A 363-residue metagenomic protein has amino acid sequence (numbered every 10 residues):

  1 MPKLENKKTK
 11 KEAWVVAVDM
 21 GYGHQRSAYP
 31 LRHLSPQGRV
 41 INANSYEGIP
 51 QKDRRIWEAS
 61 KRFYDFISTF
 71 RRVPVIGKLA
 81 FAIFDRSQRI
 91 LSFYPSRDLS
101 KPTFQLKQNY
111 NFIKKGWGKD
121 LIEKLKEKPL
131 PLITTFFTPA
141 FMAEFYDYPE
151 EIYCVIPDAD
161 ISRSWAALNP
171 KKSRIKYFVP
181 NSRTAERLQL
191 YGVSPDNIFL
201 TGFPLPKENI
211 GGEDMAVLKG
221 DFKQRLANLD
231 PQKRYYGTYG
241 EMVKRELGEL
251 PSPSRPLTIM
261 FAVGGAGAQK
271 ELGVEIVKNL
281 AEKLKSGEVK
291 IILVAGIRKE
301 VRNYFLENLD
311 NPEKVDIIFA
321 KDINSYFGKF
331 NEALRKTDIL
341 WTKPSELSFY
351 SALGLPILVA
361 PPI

Functional and structural regions predicted by a protein language model:
M1-R55, T184: Gly/lys/ser-thr-rich phosphate-binding loops in alpha/beta enzymes that coordinate phosphoanhydride or phosphate groups
Y22, S27, H33, L79-K207: Active-site and donor-binding regions of nucleotide-sugar-utilizing enzymes
S27-R39, K128, N279-G287: A short, Lys/Arg-enriched amphipathic alpha-helix followed by its capping loop at the start of a domain
Y29-D120, G296-V301, N308, P312-V315 (+1 more regions): Conserved N-terminal ligand/cofactor-binding loop architecture of enzyme catalytic domains
I175-G273, V294-K299: A nucleotide-sugar donor-handling region in carbohydrate enzymes
K244-I339, E346-L347: Donor-nucleotide binding loops and adjacent catalytic segments primarily of GT-B fold Leloir glycosyltransferases
I339-L340, P356: Hydrophobic acceptor-binding patch used for acceptor engagement in glycosyltransferases
L347-I363: Catalytic binding pocket for nucleotide-activated donors in carbohydrate/polymer assembly enzymes
